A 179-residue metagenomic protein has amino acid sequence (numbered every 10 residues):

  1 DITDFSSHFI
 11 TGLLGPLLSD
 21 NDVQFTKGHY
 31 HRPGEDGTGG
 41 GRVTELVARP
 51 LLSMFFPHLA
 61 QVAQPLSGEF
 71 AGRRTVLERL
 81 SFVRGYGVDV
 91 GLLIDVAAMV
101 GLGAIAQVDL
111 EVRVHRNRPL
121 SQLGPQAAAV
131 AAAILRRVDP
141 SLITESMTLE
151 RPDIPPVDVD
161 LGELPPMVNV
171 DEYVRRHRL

Functional and structural regions predicted by a protein language model:
D1-F5: The conserved acidic donor/metal-binding loop of glycosyltransferases
S7-R74: Acceptor/aglycone-binding surface of glycosyltransferases and processive sugar-polymer synthases
H31-E35, L77-E78, V112-R116: A short, flexible beta-alpha/helix-coil linker loop
P65, Y86-I94: Conserved glycosyltransferase catalytic-site signature
E78-R84: Conserved nucleotide-sugar donor-binding catalytic segment
R84, I94-E111: Catalytic donor-sugar/metal-binding loop of nucleotide-sugar-dependent glycosyltransferases
A106-G124: Active-site donor/metal-binding and catalytic loop motifs of nucleotide-sugar-dependent glycosylation enzymes
L120-L179: Terminal low-complexity segments of carbohydrate-biosynthetic enzymes
